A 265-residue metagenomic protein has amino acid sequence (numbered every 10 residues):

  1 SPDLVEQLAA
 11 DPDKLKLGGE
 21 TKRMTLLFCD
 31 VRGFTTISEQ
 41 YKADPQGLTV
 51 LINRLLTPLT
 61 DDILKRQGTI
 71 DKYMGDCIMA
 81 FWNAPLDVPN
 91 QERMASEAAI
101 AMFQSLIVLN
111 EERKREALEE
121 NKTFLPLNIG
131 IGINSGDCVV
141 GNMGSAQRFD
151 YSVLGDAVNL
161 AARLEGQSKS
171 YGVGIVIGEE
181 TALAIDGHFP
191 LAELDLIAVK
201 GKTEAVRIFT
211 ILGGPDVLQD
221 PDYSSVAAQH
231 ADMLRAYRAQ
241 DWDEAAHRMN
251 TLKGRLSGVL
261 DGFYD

Functional and structural regions predicted by a protein language model:
S1-T21, E39, A43, E112: Regulatory cytosolic signal-relay segments
R23-T36: Catalytic-site or vestigial catalytic-site microsegments of nucleotide-handling domains
C29, D62-M94, V108-D156, E180-F189 (+1 more regions): Catalytic core of nucleotidyl cyclases, primarily class III adenylyl/guanylyl cyclases
T35-T60, L64, D71-K72: Conserved long alpha-helical elements within nucleotide-processing catalytic cores of c-di-GMP signaling and class III
P45, E92, W242-D243: TPR-repeat structural position
R93-Q104: Amphipathic alpha-helical segments that line or abut small-molecule/effector binding pockets and mediate allosteric
C138-V140, Q167-E244, T251-F263: Cytosolic regulatory/linker segments at or just downstream of nucleotide-handling modules in signal-transduction
